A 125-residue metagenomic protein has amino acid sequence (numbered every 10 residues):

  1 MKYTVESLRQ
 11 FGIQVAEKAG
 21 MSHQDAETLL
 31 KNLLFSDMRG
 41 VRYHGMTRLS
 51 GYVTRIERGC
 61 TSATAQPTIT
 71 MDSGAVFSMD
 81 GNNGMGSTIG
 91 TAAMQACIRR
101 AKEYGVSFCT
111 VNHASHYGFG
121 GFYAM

Functional and structural regions predicted by a protein language model:
M1-A19: Generic N-terminal amphipathic, Lys/Arg-enriched alpha-helix
G12, C97, F122-Y123: Aromatic/hydrophobic pocket-lining residues that form π-stacking "cages" and hydrophobic walls in ligand
E17-G20, F35-R42: N-terminal and secondary-structure boundary signal
H23-L34: Short, well-structured alpha-helical segments
A26-T28, I98-E103: Glycine-rich phosphate/diphosphate-binding loops that line cofactor/substrate pockets in enzymes
L30, V106-M125: Glycine-rich anion/phosphate-binding loop at the beta-strand->alpha-helix junction
L34, R42, F77-D80, S107-T110: Short, conserved beta-strand segments within well-ordered enzyme catalytic domains that often line or immediately flank
G45-R100: Active-site cofactor/substrate anionic-group-binding motifs, chiefly glycine- and Lys/Arg-rich phosphate-binding loops
